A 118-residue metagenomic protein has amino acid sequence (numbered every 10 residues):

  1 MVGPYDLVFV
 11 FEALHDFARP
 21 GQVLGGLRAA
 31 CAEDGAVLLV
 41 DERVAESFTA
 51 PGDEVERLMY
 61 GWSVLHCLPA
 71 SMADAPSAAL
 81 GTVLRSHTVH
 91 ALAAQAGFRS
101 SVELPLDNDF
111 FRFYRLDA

Functional and structural regions predicted by a protein language model:
M1-V8: A short acidic, Gly/Pro-enriched loop at the edge of an enzyme's catalytic core that lines a small-molecule cofactor
V2, C31-D34, E46: Hydrophobic/basic alpha-helical segments enriched in Actinobacteria
F9-A13: Short catalytic micro-motifs in class I SAM-dependent methyltransferases
G21-D34: A short glycine-rich, Lys/Arg-flanked "PGG" loop and its adjoining helix->strand segment in the class I
V37-L38, S100: A short hydrophobic/small-residue beta-strand
V40-A96: C-terminal alpha-helical "lid/dimerization" subdomain adjacent to the S-adenosyl-L-methionine
L92-A118: Core SAM-dependent methyltransferase catalytic element
